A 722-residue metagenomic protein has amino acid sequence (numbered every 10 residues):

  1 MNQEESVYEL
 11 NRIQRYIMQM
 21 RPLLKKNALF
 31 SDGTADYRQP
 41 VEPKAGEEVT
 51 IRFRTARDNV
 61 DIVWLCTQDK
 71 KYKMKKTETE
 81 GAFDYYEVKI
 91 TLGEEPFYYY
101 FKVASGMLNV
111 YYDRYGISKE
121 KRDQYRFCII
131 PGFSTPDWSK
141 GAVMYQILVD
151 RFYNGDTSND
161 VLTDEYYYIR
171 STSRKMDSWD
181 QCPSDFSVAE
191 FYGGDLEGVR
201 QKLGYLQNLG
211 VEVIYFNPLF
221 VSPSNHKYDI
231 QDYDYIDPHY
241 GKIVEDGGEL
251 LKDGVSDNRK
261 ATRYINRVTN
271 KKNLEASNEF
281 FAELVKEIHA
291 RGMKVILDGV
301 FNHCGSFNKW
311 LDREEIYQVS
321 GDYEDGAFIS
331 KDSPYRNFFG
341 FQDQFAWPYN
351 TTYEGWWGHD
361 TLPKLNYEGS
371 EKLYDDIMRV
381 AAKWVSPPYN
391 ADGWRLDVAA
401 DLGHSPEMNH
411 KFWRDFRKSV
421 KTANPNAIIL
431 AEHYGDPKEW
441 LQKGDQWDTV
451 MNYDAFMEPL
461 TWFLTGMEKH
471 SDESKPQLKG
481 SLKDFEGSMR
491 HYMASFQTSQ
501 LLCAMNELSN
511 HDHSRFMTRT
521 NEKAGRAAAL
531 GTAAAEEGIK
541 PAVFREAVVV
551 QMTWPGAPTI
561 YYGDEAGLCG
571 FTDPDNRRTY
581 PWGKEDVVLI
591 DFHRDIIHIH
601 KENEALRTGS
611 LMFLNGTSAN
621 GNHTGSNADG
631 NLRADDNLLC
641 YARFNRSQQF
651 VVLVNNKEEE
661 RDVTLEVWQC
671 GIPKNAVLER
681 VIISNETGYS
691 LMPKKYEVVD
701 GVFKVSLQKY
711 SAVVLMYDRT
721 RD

Functional and structural regions predicted by a protein language model:
M1-G141, Y145-Q146: Glycan-association/targeting regions that enable binding to alpha-glucans and other polysaccharides
R38-P40, E47-R52, S618-N620, G625-I672: Carbohydrate-binding surface patches
F53, I147, L206, F216 (+9 more regions): Conserved, mostly hydrophobic/aromatic
D137, F307, P388, W413 (+7 more regions): Conserved alpha/beta catalytic core and glycan-binding cleft of carbohydrate-active enzymes
V143, K694-D722: C-terminal beta-strand-rich structural cap/linker in extracellular carbohydrate-active enzymes
V149-E212, P218-P388, F416, T422 (+2 more regions): Substrate-binding/active-site clefts of carbohydrate-active enzymes
V149-R151, I214-H226, D298-N308, D397-L402 (+4 more regions): Short, solvent-exposed turn/loop segments enriched in Gly/Ser/Thr/Pro and often Arg
P581-G630: Aromatic- and carboxylate-lined catalytic core of secreted/periplasmic carbohydrate-active enzymes
